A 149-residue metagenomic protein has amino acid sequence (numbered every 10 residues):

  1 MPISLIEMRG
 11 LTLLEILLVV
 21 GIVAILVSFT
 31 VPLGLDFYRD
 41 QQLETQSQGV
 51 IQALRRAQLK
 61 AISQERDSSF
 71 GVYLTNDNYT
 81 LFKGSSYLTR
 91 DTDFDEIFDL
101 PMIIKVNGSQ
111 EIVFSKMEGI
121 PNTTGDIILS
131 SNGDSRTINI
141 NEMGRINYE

Functional and structural regions predicted by a protein language model:
P2-G34: N-terminal single-pass transmembrane signal-anchor helix
M8, K83-G84, S131, E142: Short, ordered coil/turn segments that flank beta-strands lining enzyme active or ligand-binding pockets
R39-D67: Membrane-proximal N-terminal amphipathic helix
Q58, S85, Q110, K116-E118 (+1 more regions): Short, well-ordered turn and helix-capping elements at secondary-structure junctions
I62, S69-Y73, Q110-T123, I127-I128: Short linear motifs in intrinsically disordered
S68-V113, T137-N139: Type IV pilin-like appendage domain
E118, N122-D126, S130-E149: Low-complexity, S/T/G/P-rich flexible repeat/linker segments used as non-globular hinges and stalks within
